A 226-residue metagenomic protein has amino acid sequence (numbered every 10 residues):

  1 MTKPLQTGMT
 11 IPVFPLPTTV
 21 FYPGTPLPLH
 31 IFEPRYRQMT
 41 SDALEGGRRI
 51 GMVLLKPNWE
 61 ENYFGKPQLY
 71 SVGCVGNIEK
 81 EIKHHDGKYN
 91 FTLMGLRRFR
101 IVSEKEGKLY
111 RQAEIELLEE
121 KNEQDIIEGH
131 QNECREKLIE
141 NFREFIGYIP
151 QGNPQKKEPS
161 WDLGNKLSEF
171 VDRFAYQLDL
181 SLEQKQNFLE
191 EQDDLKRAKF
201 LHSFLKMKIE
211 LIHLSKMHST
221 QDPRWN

Functional and structural regions predicted by a protein language model:
M1-N226: N-terminal low-complexity, acidic/polar interaction/targeting segments
